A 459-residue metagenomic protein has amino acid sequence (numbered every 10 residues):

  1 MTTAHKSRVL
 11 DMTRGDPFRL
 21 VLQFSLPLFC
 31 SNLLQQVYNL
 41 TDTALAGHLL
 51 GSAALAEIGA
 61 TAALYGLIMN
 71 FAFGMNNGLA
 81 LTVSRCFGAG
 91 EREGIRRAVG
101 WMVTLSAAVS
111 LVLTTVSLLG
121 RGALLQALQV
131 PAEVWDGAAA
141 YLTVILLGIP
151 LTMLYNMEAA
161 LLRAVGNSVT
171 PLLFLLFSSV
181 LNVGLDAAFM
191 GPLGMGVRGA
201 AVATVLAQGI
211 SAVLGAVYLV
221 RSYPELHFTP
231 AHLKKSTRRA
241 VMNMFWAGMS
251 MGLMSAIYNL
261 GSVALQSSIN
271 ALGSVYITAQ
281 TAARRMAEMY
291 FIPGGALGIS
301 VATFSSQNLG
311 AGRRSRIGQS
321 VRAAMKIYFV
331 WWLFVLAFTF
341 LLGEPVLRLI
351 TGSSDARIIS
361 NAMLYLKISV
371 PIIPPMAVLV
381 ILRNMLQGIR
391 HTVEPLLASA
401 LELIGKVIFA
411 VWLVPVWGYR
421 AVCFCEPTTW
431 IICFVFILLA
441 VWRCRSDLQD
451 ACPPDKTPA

Functional and structural regions predicted by a protein language model:
M1-S25, V83-G148, P192-M249, S305-I372 (+1 more regions): Short alpha-helical transmembrane segments in multi-pass integral membrane proteins
R14, F18-V37, T41, L64 (+8 more regions): Residue-level signal for short hydrophobic patches within transmembrane helices of multi-pass membrane transporters
Q23-D42, V144, S178, A207-S211 (+3 more regions): Transmembrane helical elements of multi-pass membrane transporters/channels
L28, N32, A44, L81 (+17 more regions): Transmembrane alpha-helix boundary and packing residues in multipass membrane permease domains and related
L33, V37-A56, L125-A132, A188-M195 (+4 more regions): Helix-terminus/linker motif at the lipid-water interface of multi-pass membrane proteins
A46-G66, E133-G137, V197-R198, A240-A247 (+5 more regions): Interfacial/gating helices of multi-pass transporter permease domains
L55-T115, T152-P171, Q266, A279-G343 (+1 more regions): Small-residue-rich hydrophobic transmembrane alpha-helices
N76, V144-R163, P171-N182, A200-G215 (+4 more regions): Short runs within selected transmembrane alpha-helices of multi-pass transporters and secretion channels
